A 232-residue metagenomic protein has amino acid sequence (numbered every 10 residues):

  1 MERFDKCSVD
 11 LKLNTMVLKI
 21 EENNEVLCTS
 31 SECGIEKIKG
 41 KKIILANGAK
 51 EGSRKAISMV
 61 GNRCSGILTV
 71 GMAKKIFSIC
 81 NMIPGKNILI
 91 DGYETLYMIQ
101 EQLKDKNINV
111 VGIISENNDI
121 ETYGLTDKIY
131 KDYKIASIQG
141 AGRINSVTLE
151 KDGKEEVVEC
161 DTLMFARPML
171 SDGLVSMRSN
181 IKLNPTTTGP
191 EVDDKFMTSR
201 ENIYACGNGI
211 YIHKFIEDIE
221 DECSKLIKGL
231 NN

Functional and structural regions predicted by a protein language model:
M1-N232: Residues forming the flavin
